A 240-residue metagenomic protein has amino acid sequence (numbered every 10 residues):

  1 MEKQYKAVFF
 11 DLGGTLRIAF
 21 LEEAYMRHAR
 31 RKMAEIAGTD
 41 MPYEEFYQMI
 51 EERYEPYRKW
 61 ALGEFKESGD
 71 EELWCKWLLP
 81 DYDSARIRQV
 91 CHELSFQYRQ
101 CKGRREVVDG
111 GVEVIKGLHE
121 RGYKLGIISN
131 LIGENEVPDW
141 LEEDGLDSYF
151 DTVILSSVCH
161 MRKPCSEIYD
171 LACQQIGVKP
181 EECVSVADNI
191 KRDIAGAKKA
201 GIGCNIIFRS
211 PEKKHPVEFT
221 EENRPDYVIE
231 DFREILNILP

Functional and structural regions predicted by a protein language model:
M1-V8, F20, E35, M41-E44 (+4 more regions): Asp-based, Mg2+/Mn2+-dependent phosphohydrolase catalytic module
E2-D109, E113-R121, E134: N-terminal helical cap/lid subdomain that shapes the substrate entry/recognition surface in HAD-like hydrolases
